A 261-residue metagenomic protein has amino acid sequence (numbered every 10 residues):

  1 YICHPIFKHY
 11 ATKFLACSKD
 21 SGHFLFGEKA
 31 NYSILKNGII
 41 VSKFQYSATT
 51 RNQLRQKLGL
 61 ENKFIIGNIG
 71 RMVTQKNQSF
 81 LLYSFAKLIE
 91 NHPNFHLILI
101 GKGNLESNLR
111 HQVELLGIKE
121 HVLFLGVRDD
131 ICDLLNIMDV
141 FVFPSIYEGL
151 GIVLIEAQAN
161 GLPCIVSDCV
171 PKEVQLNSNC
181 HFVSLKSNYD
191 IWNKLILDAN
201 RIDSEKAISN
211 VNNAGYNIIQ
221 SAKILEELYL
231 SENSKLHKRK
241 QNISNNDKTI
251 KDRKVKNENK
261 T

Functional and structural regions predicted by a protein language model:
Y1-L15, H23-G27: A conserved, positively charged/aromatic
H23-F26, G38-K57, I219, S231-K235: Acidic anion/phosphate-binding donor-loop and adjacent secondary structure in glycosyltransferase catalytic cores
F64, N68-K87, N104-R110: A conserved mid-protein helix/loop that constitutes part of the nucleotide-sugar donor-binding site
R110-G126: Nucleotide-activated donor-binding/catalytic signature segment of Leloir-type glycosyltransferases, i.e., the conserved
V127, I146: Aromatic "clamp/platform" in nucleotide-sugar-dependent glycosyltransferases that forms part of the donor/acceptor
P163-S167: Short hydrophobic beta-strand element within catalytic cores of glycosyltransferases and related nucleotide-activated
E173-R201, I219: Change "using UDP/GDP/dTDP sugars" to "using nucleotide sugars
D203-H237, I243, D247: A charged, aromatic-enriched C-terminal amphipathic alpha-helix characteristic of glycosyltransferases across folds
